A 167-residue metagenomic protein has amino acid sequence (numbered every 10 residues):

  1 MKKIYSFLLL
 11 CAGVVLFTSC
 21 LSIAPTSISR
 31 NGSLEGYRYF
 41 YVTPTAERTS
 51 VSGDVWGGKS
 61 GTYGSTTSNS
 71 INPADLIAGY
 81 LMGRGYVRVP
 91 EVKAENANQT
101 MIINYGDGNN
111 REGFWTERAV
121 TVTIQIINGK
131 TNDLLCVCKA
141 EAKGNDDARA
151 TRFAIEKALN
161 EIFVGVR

Functional and structural regions predicted by a protein language model:
M1-L21: Sec-dependent bacterial lipoprotein signal peptides
Y5-S6, K93, V164: Intrinsically disordered, low-complexity segments enriched in glycine/proline and serine/threonine
L8, T49, D133-L134: A broad, structure-centric signal for solvent-exposed, well-ordered loop/edge residues that line or flank functional
L9, N31, G113-W115: Residues embedded in well-ordered secondary-structure elements
V14, I127, G165: Mid-sequence acidic-hydrophobic segments that form the walls of catalytic/ligand-binding cavities or oligomerization
S19-R84, V166-R167: A structural "domain/chain start" motif
A24-T26, Y63-T67, D75-R149, F153-E156: Surface-exposed short loop/turn segments
K157-R167: Short, low-complexity, Pro/Ser/Thr/Gly-rich segments in the mature regions of secreted, periplasmic
